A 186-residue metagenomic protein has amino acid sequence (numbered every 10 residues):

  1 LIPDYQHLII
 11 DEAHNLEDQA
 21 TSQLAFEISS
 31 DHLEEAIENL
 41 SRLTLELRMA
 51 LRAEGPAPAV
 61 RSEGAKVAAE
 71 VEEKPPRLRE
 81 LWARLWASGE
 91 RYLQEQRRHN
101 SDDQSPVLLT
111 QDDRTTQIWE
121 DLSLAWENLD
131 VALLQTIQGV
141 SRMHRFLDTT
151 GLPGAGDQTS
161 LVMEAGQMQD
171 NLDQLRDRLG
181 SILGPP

Functional and structural regions predicted by a protein language model:
L1-H7, E12-P186: Conserved coupling segment at the C-terminus of the helicase ATP-binding
